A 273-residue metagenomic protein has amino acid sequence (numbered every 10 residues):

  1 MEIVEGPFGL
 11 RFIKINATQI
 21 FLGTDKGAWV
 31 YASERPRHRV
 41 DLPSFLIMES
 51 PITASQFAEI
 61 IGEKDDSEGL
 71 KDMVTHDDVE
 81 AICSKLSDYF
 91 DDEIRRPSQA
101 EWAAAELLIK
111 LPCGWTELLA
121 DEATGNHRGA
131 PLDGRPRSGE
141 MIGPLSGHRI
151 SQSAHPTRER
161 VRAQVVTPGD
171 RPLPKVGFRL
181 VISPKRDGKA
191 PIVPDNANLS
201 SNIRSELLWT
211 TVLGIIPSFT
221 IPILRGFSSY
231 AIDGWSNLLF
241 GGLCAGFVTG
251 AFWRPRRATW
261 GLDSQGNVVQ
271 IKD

Functional and structural regions predicted by a protein language model:
M1-E101, S153, Q164-D273: Extended beta-strand/loop cores of jelly-roll/beta-sandwich
I52, L86-R149, F178-P184, N202: Short, conserved beta-strand/loop elements in beta-sheet-dominated catalytic cores that frequently flank divalent-metal
S146-V165: Surface-exposed, gly/pro-biased binding rims or lids
